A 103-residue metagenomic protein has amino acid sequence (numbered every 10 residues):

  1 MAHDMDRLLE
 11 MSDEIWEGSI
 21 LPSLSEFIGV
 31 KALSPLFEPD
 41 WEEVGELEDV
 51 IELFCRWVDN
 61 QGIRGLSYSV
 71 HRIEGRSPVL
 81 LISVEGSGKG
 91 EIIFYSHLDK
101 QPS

Functional and structural regions predicted by a protein language model:
A2-S103: Acidic/His- and Gly-rich active-site-bordering loop/insert found across diverse amide/peptide-bond hydrolases
